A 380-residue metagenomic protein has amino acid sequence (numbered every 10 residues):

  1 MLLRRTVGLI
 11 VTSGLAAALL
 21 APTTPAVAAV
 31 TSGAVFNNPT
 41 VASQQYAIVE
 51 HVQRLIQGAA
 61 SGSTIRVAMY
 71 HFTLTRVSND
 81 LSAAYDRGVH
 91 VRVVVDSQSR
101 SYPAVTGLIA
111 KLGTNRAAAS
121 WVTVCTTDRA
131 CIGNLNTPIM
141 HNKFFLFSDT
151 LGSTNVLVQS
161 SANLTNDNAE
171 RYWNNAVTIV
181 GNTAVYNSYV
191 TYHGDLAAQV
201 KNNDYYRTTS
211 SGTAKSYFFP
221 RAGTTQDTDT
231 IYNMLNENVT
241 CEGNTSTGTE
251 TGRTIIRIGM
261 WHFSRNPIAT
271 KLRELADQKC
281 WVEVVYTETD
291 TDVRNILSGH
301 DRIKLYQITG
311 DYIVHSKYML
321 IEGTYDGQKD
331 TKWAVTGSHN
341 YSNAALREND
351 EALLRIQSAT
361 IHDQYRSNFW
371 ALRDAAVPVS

Functional and structural regions predicted by a protein language model:
M1-A28: Secretory targeting and sorting signals
A29-S63, H71-G252, C280-W281, V285-K332 (+3 more regions): HKD-type phospholipase D/PLD-like phosphodiesterase module
M69-T73, I258-S264: Short, glycine-rich nucleotide/cofactor-binding loops
P267: Active-site-proximal helices and loops of the catalytic beta/alpha 8
T360-S380: Amphipathic alpha-helical interface segments
